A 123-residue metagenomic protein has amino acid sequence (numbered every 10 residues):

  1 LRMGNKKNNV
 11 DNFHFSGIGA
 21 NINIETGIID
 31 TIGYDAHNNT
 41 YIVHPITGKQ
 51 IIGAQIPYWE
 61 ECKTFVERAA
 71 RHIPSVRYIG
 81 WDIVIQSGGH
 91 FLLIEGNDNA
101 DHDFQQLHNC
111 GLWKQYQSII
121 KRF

Functional and structural regions predicted by a protein language model:
L1-T64: ATP-dependent carboxylate/phosphate-activation module, predominantly the ATP-grasp catalytic core and closely related
N21, I28, R77-Y78, D103: Residue-level preference for alpha-helix termini and adjacent loops
I42-E67, R71-V76, I85-F123: C-terminal active-site "lid" helix and adjoining low-complexity regulatory extension at the edge of ATP-using catalytic
